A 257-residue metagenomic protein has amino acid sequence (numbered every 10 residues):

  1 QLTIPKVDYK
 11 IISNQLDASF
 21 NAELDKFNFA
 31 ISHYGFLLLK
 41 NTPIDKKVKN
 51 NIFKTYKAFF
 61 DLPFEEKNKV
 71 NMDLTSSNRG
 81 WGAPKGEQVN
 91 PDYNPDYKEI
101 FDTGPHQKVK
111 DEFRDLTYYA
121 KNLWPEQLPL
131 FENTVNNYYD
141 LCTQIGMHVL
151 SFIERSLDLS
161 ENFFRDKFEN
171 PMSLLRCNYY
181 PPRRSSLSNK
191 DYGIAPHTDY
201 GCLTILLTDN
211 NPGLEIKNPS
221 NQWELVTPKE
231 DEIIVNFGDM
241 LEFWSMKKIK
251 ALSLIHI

Functional and structural regions predicted by a protein language model:
Q1-H256: Peripheral, non-catalytic segments flanking oxidoreductase cores
